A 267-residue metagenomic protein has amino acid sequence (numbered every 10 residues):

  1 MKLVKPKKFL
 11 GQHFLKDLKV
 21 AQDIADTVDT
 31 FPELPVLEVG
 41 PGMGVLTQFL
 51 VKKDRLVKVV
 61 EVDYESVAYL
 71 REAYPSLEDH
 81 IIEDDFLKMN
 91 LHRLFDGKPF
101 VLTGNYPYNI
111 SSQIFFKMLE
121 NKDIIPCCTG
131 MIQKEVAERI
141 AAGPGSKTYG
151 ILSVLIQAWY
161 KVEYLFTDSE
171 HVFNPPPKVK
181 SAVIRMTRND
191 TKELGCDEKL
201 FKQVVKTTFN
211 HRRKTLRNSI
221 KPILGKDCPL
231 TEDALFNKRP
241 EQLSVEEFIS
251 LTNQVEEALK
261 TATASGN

Functional and structural regions predicted by a protein language model:
M1-T207, E246-N267: Catalytic cores of RNA-modifying enzymes
R212: Primarily a LysM-type cell-wall glycan-binding module
I220-K221: Secondary-structure end/capping motifs
G225-E256: RNA substrate-recognition surfaces in RNA-acting enzymes
